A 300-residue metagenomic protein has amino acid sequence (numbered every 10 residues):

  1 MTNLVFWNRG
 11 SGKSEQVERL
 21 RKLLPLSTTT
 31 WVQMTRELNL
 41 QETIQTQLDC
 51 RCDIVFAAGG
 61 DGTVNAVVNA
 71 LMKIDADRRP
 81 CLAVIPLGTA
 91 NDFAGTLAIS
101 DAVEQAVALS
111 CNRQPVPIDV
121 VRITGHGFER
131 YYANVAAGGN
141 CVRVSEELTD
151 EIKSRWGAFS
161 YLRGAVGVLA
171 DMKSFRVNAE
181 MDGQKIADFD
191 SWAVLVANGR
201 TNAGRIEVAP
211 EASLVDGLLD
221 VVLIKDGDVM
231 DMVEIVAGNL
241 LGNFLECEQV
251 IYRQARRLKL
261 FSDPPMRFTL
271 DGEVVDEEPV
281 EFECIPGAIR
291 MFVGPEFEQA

Functional and structural regions predicted by a protein language model:
M1-A58, N65, N69-A70, E104 (+1 more regions): ATP/NTP phosphate-donor binding region
L4-F6, G12-E18, M34, K73-W192: Catalytic core of DAGKc-family lipid kinases
W7-G10, L87, I224-D226, G294: Cofactor-binding loop segments of dinucleotide-utilizing enzymes, especially the Rossmann-like FAD- and NAD(P)+-binding
D61, V194: Short conserved active-site loop signatures built around small residues
A137, C141, L195-A209, V274: Glycine-rich phosphate/pyrophosphate-binding beta-alpha loops
C141-V144, A187-F189, N202-R205, D216 (+1 more regions): Short acidic/glycine-rich loop or secondary-structure boundary segments that cap or lie
I152-F159, G204, P210-D231: Gly/Ser/Thr-rich active-site loops/lids in small-molecule metabolic enzymes that frequently grip phosphoryl groups
M181-D188, S213, L223-A300: ATP/nucleoside-binding phosphotransfer catalytic cores, i.e., glycine-rich phosphate-binding loops
